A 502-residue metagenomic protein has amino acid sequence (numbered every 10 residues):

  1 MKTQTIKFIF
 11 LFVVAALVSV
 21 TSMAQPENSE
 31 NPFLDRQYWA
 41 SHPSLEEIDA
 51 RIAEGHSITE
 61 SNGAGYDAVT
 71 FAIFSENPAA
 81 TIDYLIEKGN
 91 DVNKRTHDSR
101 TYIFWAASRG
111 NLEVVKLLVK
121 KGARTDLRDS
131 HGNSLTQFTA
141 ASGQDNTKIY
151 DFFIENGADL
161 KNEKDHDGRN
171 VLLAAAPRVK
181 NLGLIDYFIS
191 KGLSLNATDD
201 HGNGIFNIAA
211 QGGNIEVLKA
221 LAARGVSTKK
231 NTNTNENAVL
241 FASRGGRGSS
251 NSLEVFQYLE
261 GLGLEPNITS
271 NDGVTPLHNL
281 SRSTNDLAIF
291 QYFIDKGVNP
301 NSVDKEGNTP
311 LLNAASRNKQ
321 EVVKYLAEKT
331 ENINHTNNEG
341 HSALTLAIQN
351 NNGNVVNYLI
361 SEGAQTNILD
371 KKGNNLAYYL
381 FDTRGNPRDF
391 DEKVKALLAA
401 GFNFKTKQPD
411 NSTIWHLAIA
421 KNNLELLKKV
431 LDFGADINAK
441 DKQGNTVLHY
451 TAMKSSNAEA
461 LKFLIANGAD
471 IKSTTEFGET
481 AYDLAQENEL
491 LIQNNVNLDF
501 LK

Functional and structural regions predicted by a protein language model:
M1-E30, K502: Bacterial Sec-dependent N-terminal signal peptides
A24-P43, I149, N156-L160, G261-E265 (+7 more regions): Ankyrin-repeat-protein effector appendages
E27-W39, E60-I73, R95-F104, R128-A140 (+10 more regions): Ankyrin-repeat boundary/"N-cap" motif
W39-P43, F71-P78, W105-N111, F138-N146 (+10 more regions): Ankyrin repeat A-helix N-terminal signature
A50-K88: N-terminal, post-signal-peptide region of Sec/Tat-exported proteins
I58-T59, V92, T125, L160-K161 (+9 more regions): Ankyrin-repeat inter-repeat connecting loop/turn
S142-N279, S283-F290, K296, V322: Solenoidal tandem-repeat scaffolds enriched in leucines and small polar residues
